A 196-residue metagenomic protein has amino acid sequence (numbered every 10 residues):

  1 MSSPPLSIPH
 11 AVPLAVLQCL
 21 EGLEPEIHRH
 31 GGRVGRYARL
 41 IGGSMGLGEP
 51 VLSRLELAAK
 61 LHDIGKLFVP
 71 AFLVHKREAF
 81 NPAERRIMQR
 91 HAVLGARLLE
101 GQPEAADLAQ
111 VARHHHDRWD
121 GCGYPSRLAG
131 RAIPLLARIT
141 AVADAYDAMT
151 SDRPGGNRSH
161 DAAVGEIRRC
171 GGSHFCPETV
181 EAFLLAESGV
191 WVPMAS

Functional and structural regions predicted by a protein language model:
P4-S196: Histidine- and acidic-residue-rich, metal-dependent catalytic cores
